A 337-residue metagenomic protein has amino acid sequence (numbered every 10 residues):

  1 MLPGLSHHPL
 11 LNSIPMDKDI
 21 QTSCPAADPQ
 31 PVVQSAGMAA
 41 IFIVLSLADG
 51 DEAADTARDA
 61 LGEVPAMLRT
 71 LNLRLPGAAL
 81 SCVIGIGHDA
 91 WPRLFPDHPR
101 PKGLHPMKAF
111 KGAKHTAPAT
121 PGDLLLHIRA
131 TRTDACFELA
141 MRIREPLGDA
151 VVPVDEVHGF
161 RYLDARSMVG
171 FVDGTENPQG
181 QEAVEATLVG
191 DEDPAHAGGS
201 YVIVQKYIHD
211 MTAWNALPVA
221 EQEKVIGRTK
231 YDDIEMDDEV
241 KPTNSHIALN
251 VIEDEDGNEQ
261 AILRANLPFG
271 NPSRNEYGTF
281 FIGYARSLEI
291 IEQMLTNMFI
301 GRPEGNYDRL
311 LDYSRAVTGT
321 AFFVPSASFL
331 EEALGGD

Functional and structural regions predicted by a protein language model:
M1-P15: N-terminal amphipathic/basic-hydrophobic helices that include classical n-h-c signal peptides and signal-anchor
D17-D337: Long, histidine/aromatic-enriched segments associated with O2/redox biology
